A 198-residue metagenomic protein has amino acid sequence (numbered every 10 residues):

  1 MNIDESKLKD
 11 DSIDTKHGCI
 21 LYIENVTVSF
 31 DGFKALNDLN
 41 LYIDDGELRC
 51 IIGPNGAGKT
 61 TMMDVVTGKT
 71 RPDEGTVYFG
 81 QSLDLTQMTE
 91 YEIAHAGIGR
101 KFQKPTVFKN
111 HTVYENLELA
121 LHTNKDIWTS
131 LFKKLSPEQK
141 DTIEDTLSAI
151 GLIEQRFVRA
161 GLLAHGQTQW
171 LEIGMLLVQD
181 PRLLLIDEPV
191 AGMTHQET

Functional and structural regions predicted by a protein language model:
N2-T198: Glycine-rich phosphate-binding loops of nucleotide-dependent enzymes
